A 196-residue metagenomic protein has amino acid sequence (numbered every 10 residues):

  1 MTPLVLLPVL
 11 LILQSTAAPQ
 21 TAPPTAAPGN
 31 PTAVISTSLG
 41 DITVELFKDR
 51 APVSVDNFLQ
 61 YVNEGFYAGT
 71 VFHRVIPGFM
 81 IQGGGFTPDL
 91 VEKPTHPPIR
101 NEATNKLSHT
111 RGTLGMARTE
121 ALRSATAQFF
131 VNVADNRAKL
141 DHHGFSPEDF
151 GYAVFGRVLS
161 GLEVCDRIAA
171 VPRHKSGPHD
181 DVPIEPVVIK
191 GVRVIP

Functional and structural regions predicted by a protein language model:
M1-V9: Sec-dependent signal peptide recognition, specifically the positively charged N-region followed immediately by
L10-P196: Cyclophilin-like peptidyl-prolyl cis-trans isomerases
